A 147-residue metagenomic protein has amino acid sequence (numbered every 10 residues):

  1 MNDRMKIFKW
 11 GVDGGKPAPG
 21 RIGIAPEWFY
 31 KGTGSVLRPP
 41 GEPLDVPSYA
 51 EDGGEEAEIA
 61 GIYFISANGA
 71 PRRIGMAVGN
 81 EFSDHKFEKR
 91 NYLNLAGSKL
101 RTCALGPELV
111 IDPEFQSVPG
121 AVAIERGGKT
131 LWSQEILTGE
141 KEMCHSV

Functional and structural regions predicted by a protein language model:
M1-G128: Active-site microenvironments in enzyme catalytic cores
L137-V147: Accessory, usually C-terminal, subdomains that scaffold auxiliary metal cofactors
